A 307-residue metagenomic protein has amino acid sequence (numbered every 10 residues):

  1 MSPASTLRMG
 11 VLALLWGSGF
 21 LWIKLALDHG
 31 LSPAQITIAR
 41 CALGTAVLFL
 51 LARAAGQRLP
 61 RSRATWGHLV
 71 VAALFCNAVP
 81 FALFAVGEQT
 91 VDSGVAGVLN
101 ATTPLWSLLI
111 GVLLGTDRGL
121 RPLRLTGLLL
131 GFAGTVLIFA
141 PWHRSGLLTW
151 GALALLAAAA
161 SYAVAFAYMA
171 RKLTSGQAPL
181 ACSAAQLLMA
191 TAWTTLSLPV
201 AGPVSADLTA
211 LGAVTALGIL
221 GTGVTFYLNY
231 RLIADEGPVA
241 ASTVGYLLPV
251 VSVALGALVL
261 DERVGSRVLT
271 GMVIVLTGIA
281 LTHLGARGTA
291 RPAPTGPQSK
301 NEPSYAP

Functional and structural regions predicted by a protein language model:
M1-A39, V86, A133, P141-R171 (+3 more regions): Glycine-/small-residue-enriched transmembrane alpha-helix faces in small-molecule transporters and effluxers
L7, C41, A140-P141, A210 (+1 more regions): C-terminal-most transmembrane helix of multi-pass membrane proteins
M9-G10, A64-A72, G119-G131, G151-A152 (+2 more regions): Cytoplasmic-side transmembrane-helix entry/capping segments in multi-pass membrane proteins
L15, G19-I23, F49-N100, I110 (+2 more regions): Specific transmembrane alpha-helical segments of multi-pass solute transporters/efflux pumps, especially DMT/EamA
G17, A42-A46, F132, L188-A192 (+2 more regions): Small-residue-rich packing faces within the transmembrane alpha-helices of Major Facilitator Superfamily
Q35-A46, C76, F81-L123, A158 (+1 more regions): Specific alpha-helical transmembrane segments that line the substrate/conduction pathway and gating interfaces
A39, N77, A96-T102, Y168-T191 (+1 more regions): Helix-helix packing/entry segments at the starts of transmembrane helices
L48, V70, I110, L120-P141 (+5 more regions): Hydrophobic transmembrane alpha-helices of multi-pass small-molecule transport proteins
